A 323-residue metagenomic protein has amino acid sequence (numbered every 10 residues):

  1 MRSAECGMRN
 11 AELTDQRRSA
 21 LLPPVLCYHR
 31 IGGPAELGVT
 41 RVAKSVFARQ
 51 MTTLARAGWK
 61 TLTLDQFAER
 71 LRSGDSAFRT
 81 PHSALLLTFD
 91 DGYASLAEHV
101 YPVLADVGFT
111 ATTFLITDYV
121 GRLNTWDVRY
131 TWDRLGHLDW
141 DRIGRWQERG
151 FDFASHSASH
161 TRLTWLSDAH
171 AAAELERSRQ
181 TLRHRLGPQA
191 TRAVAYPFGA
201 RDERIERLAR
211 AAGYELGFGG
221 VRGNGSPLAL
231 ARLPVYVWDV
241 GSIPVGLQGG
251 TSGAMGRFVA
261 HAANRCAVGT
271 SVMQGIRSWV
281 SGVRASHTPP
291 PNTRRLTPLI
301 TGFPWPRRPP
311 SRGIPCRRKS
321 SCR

Functional and structural regions predicted by a protein language model:
S3-N10: Intrinsically disordered, low-complexity repeat regions of secreted/extracellular protein precursors
L13-G74, H82-L87, A94-S95, W165-P310 (+1 more regions): C-terminal active-site subregion of NodB/CE4 polysaccharide deacetylases
R18, A55, P102-F109, G136-A154 (+1 more regions): Acidic (Asp/Glu)-rich catalytic clusters
L26-G32, D152-H160: Histidine-centered catalytic micro-motifs
T88-F89, A154: Generic enzyme active-site microenvironment
F89-L96, V100-V107, I116, V120: Acidic/aromatic-lined carbohydrate-recognition and catalytic surfaces of CAZymes acting on diverse glycans
G108-Y130: A short, conserved beta-to-alpha structural element at the edge of catalytic cores that scaffolds binding
L123-R134, H160-D168: Surface-exposed cleft-lining segments at the edges of enzyme active sites
